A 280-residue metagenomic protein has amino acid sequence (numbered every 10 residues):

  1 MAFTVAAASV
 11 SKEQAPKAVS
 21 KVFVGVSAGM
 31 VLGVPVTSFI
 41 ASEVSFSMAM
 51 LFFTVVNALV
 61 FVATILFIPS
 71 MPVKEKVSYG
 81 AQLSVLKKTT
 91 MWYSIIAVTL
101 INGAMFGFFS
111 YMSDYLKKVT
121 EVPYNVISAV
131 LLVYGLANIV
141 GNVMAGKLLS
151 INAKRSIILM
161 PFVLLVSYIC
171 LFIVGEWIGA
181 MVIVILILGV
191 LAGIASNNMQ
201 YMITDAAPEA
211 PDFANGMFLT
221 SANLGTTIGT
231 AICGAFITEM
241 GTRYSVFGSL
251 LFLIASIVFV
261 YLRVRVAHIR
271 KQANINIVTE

Functional and structural regions predicted by a protein language model:
M1-V24: Cytoplasmic helix-loop-helix junction between adjacent transmembrane helices in 12-TM secondary transporters
S42-T54, A235-L253: A membrane-interface helix-boundary motif in multi-pass transporters
T54-V73, F259-R263: C-terminal membrane-cytosol helix-exit motif in multi-pass small-molecule transporters
I68-I95: Juxtamembrane intracellular "pre-TM" segments in multi-pass secondary transporters
W92-L131: Extracytoplasmic gate region of multi-pass secondary transporters
G141-A153, I237: Helix-to-loop junctions at the C-terminal end of transmembrane segments in multipass secondary transporters
R155-M199: C-terminal transmembrane helical hairpin of 12-TM major facilitator-type secondary transporters
A206-T242, S249: A late C-terminal transmembrane helix in Major Facilitator Superfamily
